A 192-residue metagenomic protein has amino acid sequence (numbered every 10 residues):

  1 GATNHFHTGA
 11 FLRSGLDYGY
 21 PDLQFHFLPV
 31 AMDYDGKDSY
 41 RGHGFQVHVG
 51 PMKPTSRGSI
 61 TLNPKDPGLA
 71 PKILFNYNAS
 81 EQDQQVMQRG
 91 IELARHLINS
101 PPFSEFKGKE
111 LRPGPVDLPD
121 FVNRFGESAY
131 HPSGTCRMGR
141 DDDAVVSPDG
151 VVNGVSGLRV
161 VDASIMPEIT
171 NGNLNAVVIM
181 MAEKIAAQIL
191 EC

Functional and structural regions predicted by a protein language model:
G1-V177, I185-C192: FAD-dependent oxidoreductase catalytic-site/capping-region signature
